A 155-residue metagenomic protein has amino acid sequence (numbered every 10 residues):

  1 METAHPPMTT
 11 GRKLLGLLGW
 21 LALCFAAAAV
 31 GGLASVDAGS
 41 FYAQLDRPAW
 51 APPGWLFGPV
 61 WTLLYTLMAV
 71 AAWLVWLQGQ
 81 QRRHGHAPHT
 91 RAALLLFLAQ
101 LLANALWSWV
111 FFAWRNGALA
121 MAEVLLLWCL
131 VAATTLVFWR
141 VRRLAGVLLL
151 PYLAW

Functional and structural regions predicted by a protein language model:
P7-L21: N-terminal membrane topogenic signal
C24-S40: Alpha-helical transmembrane segments of multi-pass membrane proteins
D37-A49: Membrane-interface helix termini and inter-helical loops of multi-pass transporters
R47-V60: Short aromatic-rich membrane-water interface segments that cap or initiate transmembrane helices in multi-pass membrane
P59-T62, G117-L126: Structural signature of hydrophobic alpha-helical transmembrane segments
T66-S108: Helix-adjacent hinge/juxtasegments
W109-L119, R140: Membrane-interface helix caps and helix-loop-helix hairpins in membrane proteins
L136-A154: Interfacial loop-to-transmembrane junctions
